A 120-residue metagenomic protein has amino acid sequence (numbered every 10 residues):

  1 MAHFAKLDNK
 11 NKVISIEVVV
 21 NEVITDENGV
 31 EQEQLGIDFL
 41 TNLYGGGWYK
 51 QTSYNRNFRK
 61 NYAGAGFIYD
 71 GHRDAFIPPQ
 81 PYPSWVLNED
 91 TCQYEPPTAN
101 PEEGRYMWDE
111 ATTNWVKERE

Functional and structural regions predicted by a protein language model:
M1-E120: Interaction-interface detector
